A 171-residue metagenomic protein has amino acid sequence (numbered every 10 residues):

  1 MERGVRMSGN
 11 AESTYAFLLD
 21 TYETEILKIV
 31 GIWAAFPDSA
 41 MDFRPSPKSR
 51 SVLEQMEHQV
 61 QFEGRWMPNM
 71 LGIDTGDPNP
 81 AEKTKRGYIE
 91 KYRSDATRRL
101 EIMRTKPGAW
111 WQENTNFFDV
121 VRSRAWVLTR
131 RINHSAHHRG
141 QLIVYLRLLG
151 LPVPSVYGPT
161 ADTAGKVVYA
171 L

Functional and structural regions predicted by a protein language model:
E2-S8, L19-W33, A40-N79, N116-L171: Short, contiguous alpha-helical
E12-L19, K85-I89, T129-I132: Active-site rim elements
F17-T24, K28, E90-R98: A non-catalytic, amphipathic alpha-helix used as a structural packing/dimerization or gating element in enzyme scaffolds
A35, H58-Q61, S94, T105: Residues within well-ordered alpha-helical secondary structure of globular protein domains
P37, L100, R104-P107, L146 (+1 more regions): Secondary-structure transition/hinge residues
P37, S51, T84-G87, P107 (+1 more regions): Helix N-cap and loop-to-helix transition residues
R65-P107: Helix-adjacent hinge/juxtasegments
R104-F118: Acidic catalytic patch
